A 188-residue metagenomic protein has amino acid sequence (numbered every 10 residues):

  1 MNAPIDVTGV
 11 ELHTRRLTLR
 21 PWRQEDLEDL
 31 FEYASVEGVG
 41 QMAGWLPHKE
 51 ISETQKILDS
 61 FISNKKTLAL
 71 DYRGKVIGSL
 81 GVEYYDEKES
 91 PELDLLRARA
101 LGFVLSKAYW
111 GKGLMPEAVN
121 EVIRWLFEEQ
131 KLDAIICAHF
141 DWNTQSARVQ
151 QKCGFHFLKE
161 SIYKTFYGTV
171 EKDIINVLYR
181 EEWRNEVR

Functional and structural regions predicted by a protein language model:
M1-G40, T67-R188: Acyl-donor (CoA/ACP) binding surface of acyl/acetyltransferases
G38-L58: Conserved GNAT-fold acetyl-CoA-binding loop/helix
D59-N64: Short loop/turn motifs at secondary-structure junctions and domain boundaries
